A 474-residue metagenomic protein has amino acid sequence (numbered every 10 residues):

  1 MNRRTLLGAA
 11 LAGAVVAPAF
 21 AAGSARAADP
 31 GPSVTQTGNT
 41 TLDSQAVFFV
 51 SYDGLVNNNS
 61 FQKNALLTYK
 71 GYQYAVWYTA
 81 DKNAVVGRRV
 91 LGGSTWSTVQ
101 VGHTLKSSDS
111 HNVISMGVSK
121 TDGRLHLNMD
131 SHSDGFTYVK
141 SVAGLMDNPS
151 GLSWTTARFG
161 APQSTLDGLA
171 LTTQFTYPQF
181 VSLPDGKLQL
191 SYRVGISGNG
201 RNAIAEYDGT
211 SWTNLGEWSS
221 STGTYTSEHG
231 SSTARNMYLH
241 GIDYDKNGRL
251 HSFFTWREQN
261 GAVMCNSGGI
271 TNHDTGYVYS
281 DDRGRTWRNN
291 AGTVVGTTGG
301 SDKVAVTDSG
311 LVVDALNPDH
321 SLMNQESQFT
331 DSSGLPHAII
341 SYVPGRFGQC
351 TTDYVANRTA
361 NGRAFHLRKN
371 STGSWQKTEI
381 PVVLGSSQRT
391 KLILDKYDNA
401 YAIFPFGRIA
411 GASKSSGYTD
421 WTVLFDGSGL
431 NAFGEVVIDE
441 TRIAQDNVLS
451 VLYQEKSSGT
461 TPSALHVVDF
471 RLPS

Functional and structural regions predicted by a protein language model:
T5-S24: N-terminal export signals
D29-S474: Extracellular, repeat-based ectodomains that mediate carbohydrate processing or recognition
